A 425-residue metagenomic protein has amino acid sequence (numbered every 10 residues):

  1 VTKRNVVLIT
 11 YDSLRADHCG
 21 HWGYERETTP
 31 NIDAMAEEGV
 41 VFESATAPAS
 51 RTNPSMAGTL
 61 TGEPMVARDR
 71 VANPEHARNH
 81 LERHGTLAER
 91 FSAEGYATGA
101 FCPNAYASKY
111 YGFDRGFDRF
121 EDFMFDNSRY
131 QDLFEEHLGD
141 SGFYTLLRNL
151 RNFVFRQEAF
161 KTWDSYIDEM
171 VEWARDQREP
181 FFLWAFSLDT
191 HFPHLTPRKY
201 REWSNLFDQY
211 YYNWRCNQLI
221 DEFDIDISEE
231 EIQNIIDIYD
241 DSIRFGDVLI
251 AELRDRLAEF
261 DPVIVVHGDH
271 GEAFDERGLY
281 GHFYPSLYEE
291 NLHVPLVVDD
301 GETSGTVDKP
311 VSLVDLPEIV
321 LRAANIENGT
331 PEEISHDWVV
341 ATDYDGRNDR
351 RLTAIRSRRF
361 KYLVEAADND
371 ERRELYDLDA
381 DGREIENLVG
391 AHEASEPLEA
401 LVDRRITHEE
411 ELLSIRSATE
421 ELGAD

Functional and structural regions predicted by a protein language model:
V1-D425: Catalytic domains that recognize anionic headgroups
